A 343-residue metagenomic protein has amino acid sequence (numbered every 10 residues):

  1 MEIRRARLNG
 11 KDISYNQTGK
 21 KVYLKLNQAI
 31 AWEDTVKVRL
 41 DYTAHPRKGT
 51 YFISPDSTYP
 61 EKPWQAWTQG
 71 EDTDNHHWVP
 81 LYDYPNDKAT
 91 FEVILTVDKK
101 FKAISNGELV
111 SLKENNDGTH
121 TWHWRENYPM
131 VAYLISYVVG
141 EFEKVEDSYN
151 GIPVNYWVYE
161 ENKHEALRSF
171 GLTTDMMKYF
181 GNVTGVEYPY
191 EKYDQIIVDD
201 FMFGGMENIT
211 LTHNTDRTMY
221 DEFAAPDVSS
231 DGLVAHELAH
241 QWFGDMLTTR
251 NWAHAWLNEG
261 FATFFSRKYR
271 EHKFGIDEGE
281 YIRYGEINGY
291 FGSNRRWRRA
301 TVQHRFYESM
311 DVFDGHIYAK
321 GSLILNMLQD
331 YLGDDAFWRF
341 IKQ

Functional and structural regions predicted by a protein language model:
M1-E191, G315, D330-L332: Acidic/His-enriched low-complexity segments
I3, N9, K20-V22, W124 (+1 more regions): Hydrophobic alpha-helical and helix-loop surface patches within well-folded domains that function as non-catalytic
